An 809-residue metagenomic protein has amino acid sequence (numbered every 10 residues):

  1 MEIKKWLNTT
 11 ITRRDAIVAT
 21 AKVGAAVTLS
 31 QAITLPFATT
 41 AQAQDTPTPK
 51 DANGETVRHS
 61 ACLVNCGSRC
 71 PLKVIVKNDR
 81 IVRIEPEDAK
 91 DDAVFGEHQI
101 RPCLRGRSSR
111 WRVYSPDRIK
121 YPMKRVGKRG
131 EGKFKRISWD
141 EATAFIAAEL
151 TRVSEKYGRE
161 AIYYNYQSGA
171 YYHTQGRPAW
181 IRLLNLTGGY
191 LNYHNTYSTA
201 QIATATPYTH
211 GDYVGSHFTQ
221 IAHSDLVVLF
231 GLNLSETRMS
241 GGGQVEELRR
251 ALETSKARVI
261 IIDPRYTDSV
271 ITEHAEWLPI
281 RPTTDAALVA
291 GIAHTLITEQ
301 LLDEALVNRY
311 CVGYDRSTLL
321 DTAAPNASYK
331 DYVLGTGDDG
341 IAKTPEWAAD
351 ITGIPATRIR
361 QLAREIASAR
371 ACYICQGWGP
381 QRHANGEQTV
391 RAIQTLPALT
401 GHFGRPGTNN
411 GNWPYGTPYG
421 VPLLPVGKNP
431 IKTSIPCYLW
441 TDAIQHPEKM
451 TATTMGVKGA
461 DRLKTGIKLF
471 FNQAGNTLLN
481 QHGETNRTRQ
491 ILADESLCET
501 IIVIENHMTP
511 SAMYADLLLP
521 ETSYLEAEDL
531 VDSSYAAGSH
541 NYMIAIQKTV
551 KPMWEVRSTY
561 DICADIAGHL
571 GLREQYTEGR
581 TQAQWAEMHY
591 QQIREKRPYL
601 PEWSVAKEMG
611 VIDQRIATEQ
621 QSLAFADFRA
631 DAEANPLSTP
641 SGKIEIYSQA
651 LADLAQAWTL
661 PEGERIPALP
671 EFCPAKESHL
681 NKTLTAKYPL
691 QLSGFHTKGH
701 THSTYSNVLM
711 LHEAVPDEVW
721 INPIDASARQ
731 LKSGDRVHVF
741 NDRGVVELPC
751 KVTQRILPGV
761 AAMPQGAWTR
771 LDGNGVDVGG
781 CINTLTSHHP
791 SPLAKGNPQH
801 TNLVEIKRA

Functional and structural regions predicted by a protein language model:
E2-K5, R177-I262, A287, T395-Y514 (+2 more regions): Extended redox/cofactor-interaction regions of prokaryotic respiratory oxidoreductases
E2-L301, Q473, S727, L771-A809: N-terminal export/assembly segments and adjacent metallocofactor-ligating motifs of anaerobic energy-metabolism
T143-I162, H217-V227, D339-G340, R360-Y373 (+1 more regions): Glycine-rich phosphate/diphosphate-binding loops that line cofactor/substrate pockets in enzymes
N165-Y172, W347-I351, G377-A384, Y415-T417 (+1 more regions): Conserved short loop/turn motifs at secondary-structure junctions
R265-A369: Long, well-ordered, tryptophan-enriched scaffold segments
R309-V312, I366, N410-G420, G579-Q592: A glycine-rich phosphate-binding loop feature that marks nucleotide/adenosyl-phosphate handling sites
L525-P552, I562, A567-H569: Glycine/threonine-rich phosphate-binding loop and adjacent beta-strand/alpha-helix elements that clamp
T549, E555-M609, T701-Y705, L709-W720 (+1 more regions): Long, contiguous, secondary-structure-rich segments that constitute the structural scaffold of globular domains
